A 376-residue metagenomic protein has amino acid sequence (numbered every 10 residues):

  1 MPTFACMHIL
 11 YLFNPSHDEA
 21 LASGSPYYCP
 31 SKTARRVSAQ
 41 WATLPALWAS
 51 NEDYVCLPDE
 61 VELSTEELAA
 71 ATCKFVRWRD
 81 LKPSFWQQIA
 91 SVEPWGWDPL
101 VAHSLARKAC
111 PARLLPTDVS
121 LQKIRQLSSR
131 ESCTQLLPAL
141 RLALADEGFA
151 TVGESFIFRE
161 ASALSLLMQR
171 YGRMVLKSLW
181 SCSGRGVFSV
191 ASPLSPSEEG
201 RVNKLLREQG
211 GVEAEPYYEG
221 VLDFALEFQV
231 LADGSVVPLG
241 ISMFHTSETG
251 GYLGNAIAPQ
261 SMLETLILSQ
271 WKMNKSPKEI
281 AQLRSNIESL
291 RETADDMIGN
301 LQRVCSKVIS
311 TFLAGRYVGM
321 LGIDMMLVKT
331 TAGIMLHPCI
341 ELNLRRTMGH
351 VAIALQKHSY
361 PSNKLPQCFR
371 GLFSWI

Functional and structural regions predicted by a protein language model:
P2-T3, R35-W48, C56-L166: Conserved N-proximal alpha/beta basic substrate-recognition cap immediately N-terminal to, or forming the N-lobe
H8-N51: N-terminal-proximal low-complexity accessory segments that begin disordered and transition into the first
Y27, L206-V212, V304-S310: Short Pro/Gly-enriched beta-strand edge/turn motifs at strand-loop
E154-S155, M174-E198, F224-A225, E248-M262: Glycine-rich phosphate-binding loop of ATP-grasp-fold ATP-dependent ligases
F158, M168-S189, G210-G220, I323 (+1 more regions): ATP-grasp fold ATP-binding core
G172, S197-I257, M326-C339, T347: Phosphate-binding site of ATP-dependent enzymes
V236, S247-T249, N286-I376: ATP-dependent carboxylate activation and anion-phosphoryl transfer catalytic cores that bind Mg-ATP to form
G240-I309: A conserved active-site cap/scaffold subdomain adjacent to cofactor or substrate pockets
